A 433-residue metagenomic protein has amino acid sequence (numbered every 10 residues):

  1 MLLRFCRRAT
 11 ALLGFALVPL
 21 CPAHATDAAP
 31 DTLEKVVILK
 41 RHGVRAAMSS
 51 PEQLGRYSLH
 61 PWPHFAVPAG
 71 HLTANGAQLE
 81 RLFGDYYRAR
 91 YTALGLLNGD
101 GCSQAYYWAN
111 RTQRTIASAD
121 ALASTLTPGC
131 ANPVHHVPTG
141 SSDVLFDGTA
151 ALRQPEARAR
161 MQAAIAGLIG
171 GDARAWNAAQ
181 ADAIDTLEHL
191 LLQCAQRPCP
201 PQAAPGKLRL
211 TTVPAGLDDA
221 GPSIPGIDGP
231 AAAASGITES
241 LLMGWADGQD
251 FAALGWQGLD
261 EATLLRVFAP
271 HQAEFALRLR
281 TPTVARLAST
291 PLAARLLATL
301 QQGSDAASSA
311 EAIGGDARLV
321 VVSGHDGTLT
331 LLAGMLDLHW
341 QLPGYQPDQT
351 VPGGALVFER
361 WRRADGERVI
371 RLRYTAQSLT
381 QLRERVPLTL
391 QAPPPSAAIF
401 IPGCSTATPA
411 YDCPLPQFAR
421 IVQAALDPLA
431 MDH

Functional and structural regions predicted by a protein language model:
M1-A11: Bacterial N-terminal signal peptides that target proteins for export
T10-P19: Bacterial N-terminal signal peptides
C21-D27: Sec/Tat signal peptide C-region and signal peptidase I cleavage site
D27-Q104, N110-V320, G324-H433: Signature for phosphate-centric chemistry
